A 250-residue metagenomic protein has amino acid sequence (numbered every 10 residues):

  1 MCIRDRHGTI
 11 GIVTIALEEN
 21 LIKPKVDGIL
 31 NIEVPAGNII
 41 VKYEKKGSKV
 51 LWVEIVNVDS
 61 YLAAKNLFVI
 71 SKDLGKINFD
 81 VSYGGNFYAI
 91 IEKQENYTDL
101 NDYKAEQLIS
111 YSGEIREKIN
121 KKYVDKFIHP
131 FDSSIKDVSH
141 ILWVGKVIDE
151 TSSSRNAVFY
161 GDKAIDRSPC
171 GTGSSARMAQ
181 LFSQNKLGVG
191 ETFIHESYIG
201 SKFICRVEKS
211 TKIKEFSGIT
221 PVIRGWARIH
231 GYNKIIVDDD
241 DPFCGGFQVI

Functional and structural regions predicted by a protein language model:
R4, G8-I250: Active-site proximal loop and beta-alpha junction motif in alpha/beta enzyme cores
